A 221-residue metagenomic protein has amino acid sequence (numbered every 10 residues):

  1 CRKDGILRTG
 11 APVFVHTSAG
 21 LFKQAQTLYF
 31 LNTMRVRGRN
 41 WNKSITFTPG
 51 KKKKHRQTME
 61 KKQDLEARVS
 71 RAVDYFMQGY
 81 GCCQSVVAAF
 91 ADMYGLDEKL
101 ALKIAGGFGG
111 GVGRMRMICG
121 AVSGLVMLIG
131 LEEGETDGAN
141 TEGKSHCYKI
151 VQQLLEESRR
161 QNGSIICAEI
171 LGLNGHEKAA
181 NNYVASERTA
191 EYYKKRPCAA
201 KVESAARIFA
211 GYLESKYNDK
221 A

Functional and structural regions predicted by a protein language model:
G5, V15-A19, T33: Short hydrophobic alpha-helical segments enriched in small aliphatic residues
L7, F30-L31, W41: Short hydrophobic targeting helices and cationic amphipathic motifs that mediate membrane/organellar targeting
Q24, H55: Cationic, low-complexity basic patches in intrinsically disordered or flexible, solvent-exposed regions
M59-M77: Polybasic, low-complexity association/targeting segments
E60-Q63, F90-G107, E177-Y183: Acidic-glycine-rich active-site phosphate/pyrophosphate-binding loop
A88-D92, L128-I129, T141-A221: Amphipathic alpha-helical interface segments
G124-G134: DPxDG-like acidic metal-binding loop motif
